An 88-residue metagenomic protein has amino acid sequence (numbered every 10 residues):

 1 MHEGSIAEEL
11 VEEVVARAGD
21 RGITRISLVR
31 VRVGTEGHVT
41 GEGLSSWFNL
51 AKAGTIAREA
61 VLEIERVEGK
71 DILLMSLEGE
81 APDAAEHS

Functional and structural regions predicted by a protein language model:
M1-S88: Charge-rich, low-complexity N-terminal segments
